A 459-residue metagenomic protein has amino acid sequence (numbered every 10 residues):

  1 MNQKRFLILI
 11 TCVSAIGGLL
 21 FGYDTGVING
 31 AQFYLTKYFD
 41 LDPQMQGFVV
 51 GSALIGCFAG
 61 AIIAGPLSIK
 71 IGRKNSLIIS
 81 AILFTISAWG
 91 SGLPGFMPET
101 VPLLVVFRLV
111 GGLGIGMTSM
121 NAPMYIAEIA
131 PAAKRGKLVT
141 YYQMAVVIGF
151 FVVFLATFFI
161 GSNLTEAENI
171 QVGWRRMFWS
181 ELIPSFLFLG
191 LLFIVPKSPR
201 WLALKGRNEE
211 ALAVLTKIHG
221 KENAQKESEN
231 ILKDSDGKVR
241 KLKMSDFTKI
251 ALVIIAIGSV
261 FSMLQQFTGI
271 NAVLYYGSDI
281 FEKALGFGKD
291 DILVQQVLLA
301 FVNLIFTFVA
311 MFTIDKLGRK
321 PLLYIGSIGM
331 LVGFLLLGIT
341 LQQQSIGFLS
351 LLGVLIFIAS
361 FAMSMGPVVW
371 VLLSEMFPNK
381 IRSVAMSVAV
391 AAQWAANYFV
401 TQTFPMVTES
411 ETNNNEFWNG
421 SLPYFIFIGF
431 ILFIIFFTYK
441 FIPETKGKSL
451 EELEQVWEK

Functional and structural regions predicted by a protein language model:
M1-E209, V214-I218, D236-K459: Alpha-helical transmembrane bundle of multi-pass membrane proteins
K221: An acidic, glycine-/histidine-flanked metal-binding catalytic module
A224-S235: Short, well-structured alpha-helical segments
